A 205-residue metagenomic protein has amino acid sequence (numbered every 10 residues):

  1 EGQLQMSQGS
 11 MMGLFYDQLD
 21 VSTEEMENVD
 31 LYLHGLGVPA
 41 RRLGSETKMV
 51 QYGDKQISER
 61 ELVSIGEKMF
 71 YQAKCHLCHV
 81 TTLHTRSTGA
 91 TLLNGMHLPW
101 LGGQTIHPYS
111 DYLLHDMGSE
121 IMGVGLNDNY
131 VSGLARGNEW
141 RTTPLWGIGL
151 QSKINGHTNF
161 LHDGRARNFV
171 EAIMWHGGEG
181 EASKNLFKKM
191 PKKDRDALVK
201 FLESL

Functional and structural regions predicted by a protein language model:
E1-L205: Periplasmic c-type cytochrome electron-transfer domains
